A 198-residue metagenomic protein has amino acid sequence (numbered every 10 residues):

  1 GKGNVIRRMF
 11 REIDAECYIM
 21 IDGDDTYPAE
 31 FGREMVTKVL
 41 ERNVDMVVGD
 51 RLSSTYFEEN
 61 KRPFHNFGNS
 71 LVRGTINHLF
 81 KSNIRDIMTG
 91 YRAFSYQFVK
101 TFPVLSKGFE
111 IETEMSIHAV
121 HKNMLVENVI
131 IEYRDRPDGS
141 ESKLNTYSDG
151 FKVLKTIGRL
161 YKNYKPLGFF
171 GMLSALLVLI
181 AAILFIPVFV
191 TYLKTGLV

Functional and structural regions predicted by a protein language model:
K2-I13, C17-M20, A29-F109, D135-F151: Acceptor/aglycone-binding surface of glycosyltransferases and processive sugar-polymer synthases
I21-D22, I130: Short beta-strand segments
D25-T26: Acidic metal-phosphate-binding loop of nucleotide-sugar-dependent transferases
E34, K81, L105-K107, I111-V198: Hydrophobic helical membrane-anchoring modules
